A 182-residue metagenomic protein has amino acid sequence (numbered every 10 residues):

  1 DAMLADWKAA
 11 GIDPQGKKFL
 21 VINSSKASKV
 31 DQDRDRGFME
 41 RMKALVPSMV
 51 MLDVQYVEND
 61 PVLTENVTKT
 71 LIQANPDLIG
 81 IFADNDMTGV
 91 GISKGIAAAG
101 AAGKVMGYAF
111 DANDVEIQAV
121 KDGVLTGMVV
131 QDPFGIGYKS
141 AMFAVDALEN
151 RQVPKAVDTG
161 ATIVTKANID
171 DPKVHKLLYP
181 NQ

Functional and structural regions predicted by a protein language model:
D1-L20: A conserved helix-loop-strand patch within extracytoplasmic ligand-binding domains of the periplasmic binding
A2, K29-M49, V67, G91 (+1 more regions): Short, solvent-exposed amphipathic alpha-helices that sit in or adjacent to ligand/effector-binding or catalytic
Q15-K17, S48, G103-V105: Short acidic capping loops at alpha-helix termini that bridge into adjacent secondary structure
Q15-K26, V30, D132-Q182: Hinge/cleft segment of the Venus flytrap/periplasmic-binding protein
G16, D77-L78, L125: Local beta-strand N-terminus motif with an aromatic residue
K18-V21, M42-E58: Short beta-strand elements in bilobed, periplasmic/extracellular small-molecule ligand-binding domains
G37-F38, D53-A119: Hydrophobic alpha-helical
G127-V129: Paired acidic/hydrophobic, glycine-rich loop segments that form the ligand-binding mouth/hinge of periplasmic-binding
